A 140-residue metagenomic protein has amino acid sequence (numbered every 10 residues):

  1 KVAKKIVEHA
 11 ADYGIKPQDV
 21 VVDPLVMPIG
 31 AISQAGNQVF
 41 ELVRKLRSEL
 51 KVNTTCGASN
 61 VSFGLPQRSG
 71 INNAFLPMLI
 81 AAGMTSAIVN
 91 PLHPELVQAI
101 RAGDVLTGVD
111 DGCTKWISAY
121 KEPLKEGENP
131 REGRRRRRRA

Functional and structural regions predicted by a protein language model:
K1-E128: Catalytic alpha/beta core domains of metabolic enzymes, predominantly
L124, N129-A140: Terminal or standalone catalytic/regulatory effector modules within metabolic enzymes and repeat proteins
